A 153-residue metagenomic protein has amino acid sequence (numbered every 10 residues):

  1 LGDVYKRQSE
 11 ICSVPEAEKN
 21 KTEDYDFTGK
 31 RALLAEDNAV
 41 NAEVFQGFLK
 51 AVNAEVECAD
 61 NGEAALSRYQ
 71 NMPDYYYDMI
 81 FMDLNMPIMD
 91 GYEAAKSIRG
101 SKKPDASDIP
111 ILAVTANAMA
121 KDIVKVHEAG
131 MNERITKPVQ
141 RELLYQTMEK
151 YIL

Functional and structural regions predicted by a protein language model:
D3-L153: C-terminal compact regulatory domains
